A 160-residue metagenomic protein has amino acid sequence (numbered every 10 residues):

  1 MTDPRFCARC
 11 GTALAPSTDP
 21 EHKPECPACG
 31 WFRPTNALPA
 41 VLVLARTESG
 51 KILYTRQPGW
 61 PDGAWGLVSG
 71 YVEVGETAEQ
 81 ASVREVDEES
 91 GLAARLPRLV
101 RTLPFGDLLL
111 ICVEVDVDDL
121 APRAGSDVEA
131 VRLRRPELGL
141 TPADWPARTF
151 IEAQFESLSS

Functional and structural regions predicted by a protein language model:
P4, A8-A13, H22-I52, Y71: Conserved N-terminal beta-strand and adjoining loop/helix that marks the start of the Nudix/MutT-like hydrolase domain
F6, L44, Y54, C112-E114 (+1 more regions): Conserved hydrophobic/aromatic beta-strand scaffold that supports enzyme active sites
A13-P16, P97-L99: Short secondary-structure junctions
H22, P39-V41, P61-G63, R95 (+1 more regions): A generic structural signal for short beta-strands and their flanking turns/coil linkers
R46-E88: Conserved Nudix-box catalytic region and its N-terminal flanking loop in Nudix hydrolases and closely related
V72-S159: Unchanged
